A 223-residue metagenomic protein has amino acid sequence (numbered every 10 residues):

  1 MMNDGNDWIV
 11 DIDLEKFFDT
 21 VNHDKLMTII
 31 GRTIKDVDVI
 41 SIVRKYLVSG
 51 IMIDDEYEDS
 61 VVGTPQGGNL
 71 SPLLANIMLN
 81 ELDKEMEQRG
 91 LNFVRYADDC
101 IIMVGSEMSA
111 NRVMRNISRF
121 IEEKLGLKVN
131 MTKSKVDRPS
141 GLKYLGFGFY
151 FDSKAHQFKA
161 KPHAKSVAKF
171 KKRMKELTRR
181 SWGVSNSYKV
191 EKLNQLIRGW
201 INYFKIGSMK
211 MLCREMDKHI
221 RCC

Functional and structural regions predicted by a protein language model:
M1-P139: Conserved polymerase palm-domain catalytic core
K25, I29, D38, I42 (+5 more regions): Exposed alpha-helical structural elements
V48, K124-R198: A conserved non-catalytic segment of reverse transcriptases and RNA-directed RNA polymerases corresponding to the late
S60-P65, R179-R180, Y203: Short hinge/gating elements
P65, G105-M108, S185-Y188, S208-E215: A structural signal for alpha-helical segments
D83, S118, E122, K175 (+2 more regions): Structural signal for well-ordered, non-membrane alpha-helices
K189-C223: Non-catalytic, peripheral interaction segments enriched in hydrophobic/basic residues
